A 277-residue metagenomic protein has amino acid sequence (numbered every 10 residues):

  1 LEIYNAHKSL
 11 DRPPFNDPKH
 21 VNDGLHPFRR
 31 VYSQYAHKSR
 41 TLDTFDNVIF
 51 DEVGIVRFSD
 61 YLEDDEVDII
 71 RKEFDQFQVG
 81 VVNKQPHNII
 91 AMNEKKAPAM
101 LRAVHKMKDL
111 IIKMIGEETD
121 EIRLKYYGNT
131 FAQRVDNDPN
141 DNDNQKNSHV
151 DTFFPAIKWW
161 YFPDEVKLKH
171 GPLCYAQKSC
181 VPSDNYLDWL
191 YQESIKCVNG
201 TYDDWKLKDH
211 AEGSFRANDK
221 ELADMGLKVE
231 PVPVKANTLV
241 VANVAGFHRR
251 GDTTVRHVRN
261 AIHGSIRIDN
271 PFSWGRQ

Functional and structural regions predicted by a protein language model:
L1-D51: Fe(II)/2-oxoglutarate
T44-K108, D138-D143, W189-L190, K196-T201: Non-heme Fe(II)/2-oxoglutarate
D60, V244-A245, I266: Conserved "cap/hinge" positions at secondary-structure junctions
H87-N93, K106-S183: Conserved double-stranded beta-helix
K158-Y161, Q177, R256-F272: A short hydrophobic beta-strand segment most commonly corresponding to one strand of the jelly-roll/cupin
K169-V241, F247: Double-stranded beta-helix
H248-V255: Short beta-strand His + acidic residue motifs that chelate non-heme Fe in jelly-roll/DSBH and cupin folds
